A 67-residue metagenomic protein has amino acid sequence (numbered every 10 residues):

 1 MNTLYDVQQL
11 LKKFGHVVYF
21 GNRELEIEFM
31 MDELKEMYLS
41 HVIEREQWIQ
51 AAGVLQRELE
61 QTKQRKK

Functional and structural regions predicted by a protein language model:
M1-E24: N-terminal acidic leader/helix
M1-V7, L55-K67: Charged low-complexity stretches with an acidic bias
G15-H16, V42, Q64: Short aromatic/hydrophobic-glycine micro-motifs
V18, Q47-A51, K66: Contiguous hydrophobic segments
E26-Q61: Short, charge-rich amphipathic interface segments used for partner binding and complex assembly
